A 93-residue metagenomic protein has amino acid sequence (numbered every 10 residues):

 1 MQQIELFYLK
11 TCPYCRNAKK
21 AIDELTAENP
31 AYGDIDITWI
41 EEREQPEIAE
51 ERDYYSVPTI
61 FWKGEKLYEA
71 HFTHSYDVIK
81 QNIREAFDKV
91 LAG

Functional and structural regions predicted by a protein language model:
M1-E28: Local sequence-structure signature of Cys/Sec-based thiol-disulfide redox active-site neighborhoods
M1-E5, P30, D36, A92-G93: Extracytoplasmic thiol/disulfide redox context detector
P13, E44, H74: Short alpha-helical
R16, E47-E50: Alpha-helical elements of the RecA-like P-loop NTPase motor core of helicases
I22, P30-D34, E65, H74-D77: Non-catalytic interaction surface on structured domains
Y32-E47: Thiol-based oxidoreductase modules, predominantly thioredoxin-like and allied folds used for disulfide exchange
R52-W62: Structural micro-motif
F61-G93: Non-catalytic, surface beta->alpha helical segment in thiol-disulfide oxidoreductase systems
